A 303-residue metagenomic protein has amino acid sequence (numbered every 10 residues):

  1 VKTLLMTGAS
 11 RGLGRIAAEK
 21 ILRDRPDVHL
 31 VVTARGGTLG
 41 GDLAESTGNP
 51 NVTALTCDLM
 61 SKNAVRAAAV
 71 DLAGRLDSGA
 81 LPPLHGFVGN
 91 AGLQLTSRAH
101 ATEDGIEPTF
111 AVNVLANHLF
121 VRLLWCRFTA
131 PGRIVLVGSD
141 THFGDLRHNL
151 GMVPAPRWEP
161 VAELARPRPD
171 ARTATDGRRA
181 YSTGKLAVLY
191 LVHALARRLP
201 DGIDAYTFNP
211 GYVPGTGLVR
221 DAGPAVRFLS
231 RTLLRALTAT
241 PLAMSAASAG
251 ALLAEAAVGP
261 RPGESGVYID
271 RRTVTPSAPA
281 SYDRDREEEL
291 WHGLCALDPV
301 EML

Functional and structural regions predicted by a protein language model:
V1-P214: Rossmann-fold NAD(P)H-dependent dehydrogenase/reductase core
R23, G74, A257-G259, D270 (+1 more regions): Residues at helix-coil transition
I106, N117, A249-G250, E287-W291: Amphipathic alpha-helical segments in well-structured domains
L146-L150, G217-A222, A280-S281: Short aromatic-enriched loop/helix-cap "lid" or pocket-rim segments at secondary-structure transitions that line
P169-R178, Y212-S248: Alpha-helical membrane-targeting segments
D201, L218-A222, G259-E264: Glycine/proline-rich active-site loop of Rossmann-fold NAD(P)-dependent oxidoreductases
R231-T275, R284-R286: C-terminal helical subdomain
A278-L303: C-terminal amphipathic/interface module of NAD(P)-dependent oxidoreductases and related NAD-binding regulators
